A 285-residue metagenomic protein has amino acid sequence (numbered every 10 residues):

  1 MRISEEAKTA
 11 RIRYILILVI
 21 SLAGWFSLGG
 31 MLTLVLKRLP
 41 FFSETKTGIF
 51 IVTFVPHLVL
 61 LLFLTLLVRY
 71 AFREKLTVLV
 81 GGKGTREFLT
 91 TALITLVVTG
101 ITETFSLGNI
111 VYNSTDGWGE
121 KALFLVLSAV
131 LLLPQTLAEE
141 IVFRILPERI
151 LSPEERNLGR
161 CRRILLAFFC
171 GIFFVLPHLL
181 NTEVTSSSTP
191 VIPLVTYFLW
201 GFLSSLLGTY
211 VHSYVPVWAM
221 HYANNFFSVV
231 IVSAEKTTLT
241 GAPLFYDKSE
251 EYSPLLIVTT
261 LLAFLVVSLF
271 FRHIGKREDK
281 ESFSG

Functional and structural regions predicted by a protein language model:
M1-R73, A242-G285: N-terminal, membrane-interfacial amphipathic/helix-forming hydrophobic leader that caps and precedes the first
E5-L22, T77-L93, Y214-W218: Alpha-helical transmembrane segments and their helix-start/interface "positive-inside/aromatic belt" motifs in integral
A10-L18, T45, I49-T53, H57 (+7 more regions): Residue-level signature of transmembrane alpha-helical entry/exit and packing/kink sites in multi-pass membrane
S27-P40, T104-V111, S233-K236: Membrane-helix interface motif
K37-E44, T77-V78, L107-G117, T182-S188 (+1 more regions): Membrane-interface helix termini and inter-helical loops of multi-pass transporters
E44-T53, L76-A138, E148-L158: Juxtamembrane helix-loop-helix connectors linking adjacent transmembrane helices in multi-pass membrane enzymes
L62-T77, F105, A138-V142: Juxtamembrane interface elements at the cytosolic ends of transmembrane helices in multi-pass membrane proteins
L125-G285: Transmembrane helix-loop-helix hairpins at the membrane interface of multi-pass integral membrane proteins
